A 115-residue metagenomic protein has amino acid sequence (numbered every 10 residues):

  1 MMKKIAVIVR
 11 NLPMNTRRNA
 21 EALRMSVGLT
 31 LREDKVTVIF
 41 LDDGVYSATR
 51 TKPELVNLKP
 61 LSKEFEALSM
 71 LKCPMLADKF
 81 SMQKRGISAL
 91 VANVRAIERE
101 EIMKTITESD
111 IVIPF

Functional and structural regions predicted by a protein language model:
M2-A6: Extreme N-terminal starter segment of soluble prokaryotic enzymes
V7-A20, A48-P53: Short, glycine-rich nucleotide/cofactor-binding loops
N19-V38: Histidine-anchored nucleotide/phosphate-binding helix
T51-V56, V91-N93: Short glycine-enriched, charge-decorated loop/helix-capping segments at active-site entrances that position
E54-S81: A glycine-rich helix N-cap at a beta->alpha junction
N93-E101: Short acidic-hydrophobic, aromatic-tinged amphipathic segments that line or gate anion-handling sites
S109: An anion/phosphate-binding loop that grips the pyrophosphate of nucleotide cofactors and donors
